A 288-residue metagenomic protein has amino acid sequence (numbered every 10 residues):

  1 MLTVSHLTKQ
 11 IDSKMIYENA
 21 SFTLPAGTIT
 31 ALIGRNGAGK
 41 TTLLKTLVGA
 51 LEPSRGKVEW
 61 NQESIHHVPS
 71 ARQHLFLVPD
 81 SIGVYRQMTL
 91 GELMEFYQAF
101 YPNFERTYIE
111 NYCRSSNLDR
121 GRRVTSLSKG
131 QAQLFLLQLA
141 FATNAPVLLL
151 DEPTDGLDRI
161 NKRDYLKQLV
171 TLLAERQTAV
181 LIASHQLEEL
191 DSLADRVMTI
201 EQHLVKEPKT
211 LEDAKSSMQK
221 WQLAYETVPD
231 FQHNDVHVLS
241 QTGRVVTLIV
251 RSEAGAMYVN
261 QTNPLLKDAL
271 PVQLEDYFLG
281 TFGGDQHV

Functional and structural regions predicted by a protein language model:
L2, Y17-N19: Conserved structural motif at the start of ABC-family nucleotide-binding domains
I33-R35: The feature captures the beta-strand-to-loop junction immediately N-terminal to the Walker
V48: Helix-to-loop junction immediately C-terminal to a conserved catalytic motif
G56-S70: Conserved ABC transporter NBD signature motif
P79-F135: ABC-family P-loop ATPase nucleotide-binding domains
L148-E152: Catalytic Walker B motif of ABC-type/P-loop ATPase nucleotide-binding domains
L166-L181, H185-S252: ABC transporter nucleotide-binding domain
R244-V288: C-terminal coupling/interaction segments
